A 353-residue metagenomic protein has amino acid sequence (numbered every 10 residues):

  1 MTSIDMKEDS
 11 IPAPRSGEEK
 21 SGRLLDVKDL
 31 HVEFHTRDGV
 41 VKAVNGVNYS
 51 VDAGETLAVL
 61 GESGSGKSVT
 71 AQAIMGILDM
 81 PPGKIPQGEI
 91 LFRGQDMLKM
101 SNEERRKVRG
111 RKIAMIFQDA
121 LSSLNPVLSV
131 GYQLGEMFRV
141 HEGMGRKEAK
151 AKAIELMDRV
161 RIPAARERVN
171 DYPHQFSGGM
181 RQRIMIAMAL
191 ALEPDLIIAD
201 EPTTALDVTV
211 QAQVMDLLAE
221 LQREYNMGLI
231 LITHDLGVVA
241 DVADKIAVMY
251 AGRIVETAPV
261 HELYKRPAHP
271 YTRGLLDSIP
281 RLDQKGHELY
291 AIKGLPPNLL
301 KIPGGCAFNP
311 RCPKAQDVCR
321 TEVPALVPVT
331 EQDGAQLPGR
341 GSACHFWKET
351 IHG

Functional and structural regions predicted by a protein language model:
E18-R23, P163-E167, T257-G353: Short catalytic/signature loops enriched in Gly
E62, I198-P202, L206-H287: P-loop NTP-binding/switch modules centered on Walker-like glycine-rich loops
P81-P86, M97-A114, Y132, V140 (+2 more regions): ABC ATPase NBD coupling module
E89, R93-D96, E148-E167, L276: Conserved ABC ATPase "signature" region
D171-F176, M180: Conserved ABC ATPase signature
A191-D195: A short, proline-enriched helix->beta-strand linker immediately N-terminal to the Walker B motif in ABC-type P-loop
